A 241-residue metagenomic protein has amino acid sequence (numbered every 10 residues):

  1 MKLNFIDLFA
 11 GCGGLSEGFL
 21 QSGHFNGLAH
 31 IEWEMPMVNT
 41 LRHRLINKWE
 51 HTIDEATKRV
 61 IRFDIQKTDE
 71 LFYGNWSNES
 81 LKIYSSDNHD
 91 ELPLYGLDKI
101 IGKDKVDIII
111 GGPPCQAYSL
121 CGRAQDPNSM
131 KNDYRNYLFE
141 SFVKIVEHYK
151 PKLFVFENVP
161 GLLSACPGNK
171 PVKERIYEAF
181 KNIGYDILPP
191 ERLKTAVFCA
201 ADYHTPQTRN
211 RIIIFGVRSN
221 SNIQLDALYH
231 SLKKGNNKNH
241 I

Functional and structural regions predicted by a protein language model:
K2-Y149, P160-E174: Core alpha/beta nucleotide-donor-binding catalytic domains of modification enzymes
D98-K103, Y118-I241: Class I S-adenosyl-L-methionine
